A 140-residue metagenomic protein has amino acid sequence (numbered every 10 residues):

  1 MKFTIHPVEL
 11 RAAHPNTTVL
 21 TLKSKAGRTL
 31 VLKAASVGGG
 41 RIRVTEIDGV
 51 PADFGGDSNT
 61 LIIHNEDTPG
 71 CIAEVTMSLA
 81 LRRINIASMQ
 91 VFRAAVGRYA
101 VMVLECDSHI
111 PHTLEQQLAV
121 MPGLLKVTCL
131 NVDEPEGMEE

Functional and structural regions predicted by a protein language model:
M1-E140: A conserved regulatory-domain signal marking ACT and ACT-like small-molecule sensing domains and adjacent regulatory
